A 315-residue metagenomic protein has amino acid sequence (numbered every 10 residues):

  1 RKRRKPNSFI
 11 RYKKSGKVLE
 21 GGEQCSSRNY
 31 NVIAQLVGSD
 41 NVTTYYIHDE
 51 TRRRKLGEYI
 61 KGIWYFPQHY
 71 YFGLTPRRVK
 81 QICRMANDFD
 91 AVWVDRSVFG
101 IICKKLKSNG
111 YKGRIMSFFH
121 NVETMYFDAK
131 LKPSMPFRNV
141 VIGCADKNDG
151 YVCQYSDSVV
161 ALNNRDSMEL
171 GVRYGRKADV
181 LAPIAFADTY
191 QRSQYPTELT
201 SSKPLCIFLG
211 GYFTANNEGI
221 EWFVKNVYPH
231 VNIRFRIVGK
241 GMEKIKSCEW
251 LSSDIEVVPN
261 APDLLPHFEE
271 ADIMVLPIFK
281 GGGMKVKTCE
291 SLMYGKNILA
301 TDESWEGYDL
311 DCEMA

Functional and structural regions predicted by a protein language model:
R1-H48, N87: N-terminal subdomain of nucleotide-sugar transferases
C25, P183-S253, V257-L264, F268-E269: Conserved catalytic-core segment of nucleotide-activated headgroup transferases in glycan assembly
R54-Q68, G113-K147, A185: Acceptor-binding helix/loop patch of EC 2.4 sugar-transfer enzymes, predominantly nucleotide-sugar-dependent
K80-R84, E123, F137-V159: Membrane-proximal helix-turn-helix segments that form the acceptor-binding/catalytic region of lipid-linked
I82-I101, R114-M116: Short N-terminal targeting/anchoring amphipathic segment
G150-S193: Donor nucleotide-sugar binding/catalytic pocket of nucleotide-sugar-dependent glycosyltransferases
D157, E269-G283, Y294-N297: Acidic donor-binding loop of glycosyltransferase active sites
K287-E290, N297-T301: Short hydrophobic beta-strand element within catalytic cores of glycosyltransferases and related nucleotide-activated
